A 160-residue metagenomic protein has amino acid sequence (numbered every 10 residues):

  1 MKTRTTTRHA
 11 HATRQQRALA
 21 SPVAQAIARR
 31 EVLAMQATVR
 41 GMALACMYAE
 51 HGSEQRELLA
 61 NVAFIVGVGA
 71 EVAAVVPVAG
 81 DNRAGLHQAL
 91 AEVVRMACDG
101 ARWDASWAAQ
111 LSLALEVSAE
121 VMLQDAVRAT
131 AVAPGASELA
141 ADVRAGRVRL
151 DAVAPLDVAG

Functional and structural regions predicted by a protein language model:
M1-R17, G160: Short, positively charged, Ser/Thr-rich terminal linear motifs in low-complexity/disordered regions that act as
T3, A37, A60, F64 (+4 more regions): Hydrophobic transmembrane signal anchors and adjacent membrane-proximal interface regions, especially in viral
T7, V68-V72, A84, A133 (+1 more regions): Compositionally biased, intrinsically disordered low-complexity regions
H11-A73, D142-V143: Short terminal alpha-helical segments
M35, R40, Q55-L59, R83-A91 (+3 more regions): Short amphipathic alpha-helical segments that mediate assembly, nucleic-acid/protein binding, or membrane association
G67-L123: Long, low-complexity or tandemly repetitive, helically biased scaffold regions used for multimeric assembly/adhesion
A101-G160: Amphipathic alpha-helical binding modules
